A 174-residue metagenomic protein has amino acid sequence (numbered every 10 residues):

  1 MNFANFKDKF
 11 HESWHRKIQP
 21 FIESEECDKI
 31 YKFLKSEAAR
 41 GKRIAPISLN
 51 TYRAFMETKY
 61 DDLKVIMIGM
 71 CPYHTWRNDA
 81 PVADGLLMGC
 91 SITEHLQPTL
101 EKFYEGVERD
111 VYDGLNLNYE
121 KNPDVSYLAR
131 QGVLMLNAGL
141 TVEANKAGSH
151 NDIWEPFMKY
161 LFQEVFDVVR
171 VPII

Functional and structural regions predicted by a protein language model:
F6-P172: A polyanion-binding, active-site-adjacent surface
